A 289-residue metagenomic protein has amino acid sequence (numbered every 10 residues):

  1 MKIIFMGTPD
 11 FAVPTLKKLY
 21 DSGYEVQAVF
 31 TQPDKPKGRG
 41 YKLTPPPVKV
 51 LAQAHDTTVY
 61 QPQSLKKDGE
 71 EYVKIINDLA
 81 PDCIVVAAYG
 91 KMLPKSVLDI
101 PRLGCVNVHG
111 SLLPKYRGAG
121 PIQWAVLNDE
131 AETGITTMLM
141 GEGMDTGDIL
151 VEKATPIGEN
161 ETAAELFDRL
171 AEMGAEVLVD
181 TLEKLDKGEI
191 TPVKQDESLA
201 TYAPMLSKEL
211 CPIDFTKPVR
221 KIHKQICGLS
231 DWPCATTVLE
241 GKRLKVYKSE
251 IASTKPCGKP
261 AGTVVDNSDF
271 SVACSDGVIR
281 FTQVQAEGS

Functional and structural regions predicted by a protein language model:
M1-D231, G277-R280, Q285-G288: One-carbon transfer enzymes
T216-S289: An anion-binding loop in the catalytic cleft
